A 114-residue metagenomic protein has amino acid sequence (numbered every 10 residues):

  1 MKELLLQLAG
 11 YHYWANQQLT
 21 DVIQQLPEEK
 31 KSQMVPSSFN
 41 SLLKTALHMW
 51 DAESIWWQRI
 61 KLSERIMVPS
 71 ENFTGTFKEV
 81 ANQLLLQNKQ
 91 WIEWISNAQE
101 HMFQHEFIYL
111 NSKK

Functional and structural regions predicted by a protein language model:
E3-G10, L47, K78, N82-L86: A generic "alpha-helical surface" signal
L6-S70, N111-K114: Short, contiguous alpha-helical
S63-H105: Helix-adjacent hinge/juxtasegments
E106-L110: SAM-dependent methyltransferase
